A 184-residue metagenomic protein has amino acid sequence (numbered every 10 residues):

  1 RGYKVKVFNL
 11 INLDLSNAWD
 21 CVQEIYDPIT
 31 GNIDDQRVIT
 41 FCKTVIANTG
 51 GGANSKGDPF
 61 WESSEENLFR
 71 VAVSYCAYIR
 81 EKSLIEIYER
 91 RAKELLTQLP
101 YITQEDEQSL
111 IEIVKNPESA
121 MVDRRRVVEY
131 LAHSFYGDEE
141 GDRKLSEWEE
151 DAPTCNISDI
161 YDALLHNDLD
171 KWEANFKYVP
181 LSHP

Functional and structural regions predicted by a protein language model:
R1-N67: Switch/coupling segment of Walker-type NTPase motor domains
F60-W61, E65-P184: Non-catalytic, charge-rich alpha-helical accessory subdomains
